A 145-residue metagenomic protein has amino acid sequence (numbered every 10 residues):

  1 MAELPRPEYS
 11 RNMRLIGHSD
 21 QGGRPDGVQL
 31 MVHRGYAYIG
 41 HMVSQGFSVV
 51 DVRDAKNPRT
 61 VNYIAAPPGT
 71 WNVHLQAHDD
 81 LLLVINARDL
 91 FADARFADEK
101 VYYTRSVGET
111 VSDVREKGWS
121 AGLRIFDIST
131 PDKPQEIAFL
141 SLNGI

Functional and structural regions predicted by a protein language model:
M1-I145: Feature marking well-ordered beta-strand scaffolds used for ligand recognition
